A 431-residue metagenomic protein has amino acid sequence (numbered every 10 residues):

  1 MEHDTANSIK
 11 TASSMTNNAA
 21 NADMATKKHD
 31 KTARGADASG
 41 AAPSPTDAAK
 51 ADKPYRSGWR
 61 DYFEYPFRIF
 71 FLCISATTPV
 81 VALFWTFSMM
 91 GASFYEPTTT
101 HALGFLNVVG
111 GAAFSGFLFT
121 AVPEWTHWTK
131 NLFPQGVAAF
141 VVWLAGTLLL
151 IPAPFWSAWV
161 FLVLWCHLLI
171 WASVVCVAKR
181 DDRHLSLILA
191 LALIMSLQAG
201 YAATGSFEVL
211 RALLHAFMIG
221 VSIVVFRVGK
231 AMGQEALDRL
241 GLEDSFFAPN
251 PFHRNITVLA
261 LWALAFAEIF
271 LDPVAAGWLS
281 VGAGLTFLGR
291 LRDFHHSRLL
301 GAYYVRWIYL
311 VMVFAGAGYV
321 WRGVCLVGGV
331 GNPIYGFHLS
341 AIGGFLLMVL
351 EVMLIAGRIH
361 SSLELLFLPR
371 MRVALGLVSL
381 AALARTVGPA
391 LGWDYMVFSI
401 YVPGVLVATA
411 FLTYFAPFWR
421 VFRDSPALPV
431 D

Functional and structural regions predicted by a protein language model:
E2-D431: Hydrophobic alpha-helical transmembrane segments of multi-pass integral membrane proteins
